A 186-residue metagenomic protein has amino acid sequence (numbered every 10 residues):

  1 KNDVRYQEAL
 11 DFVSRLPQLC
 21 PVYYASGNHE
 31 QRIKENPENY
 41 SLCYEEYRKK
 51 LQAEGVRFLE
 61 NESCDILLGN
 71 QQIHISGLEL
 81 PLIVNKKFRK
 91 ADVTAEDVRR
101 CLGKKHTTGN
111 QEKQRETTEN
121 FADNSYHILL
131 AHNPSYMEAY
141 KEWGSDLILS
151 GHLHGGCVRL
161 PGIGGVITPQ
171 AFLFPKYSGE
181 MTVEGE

Functional and structural regions predicted by a protein language model:
K1, P21-N28, L59-E62, I128-A131 (+1 more regions): Active-site neighborhood of phospho(di)ester-bond hydrolases with catalytic His/Asp-centered motifs
K1-R5, Q31-L42, V84-A91, G162-F174: Acidic/histidine-rich helix-loop elements that form or flank divalent-metal/phosphate-binding sites at the catalytic
K1-R57: Membrane-embedded segments
S14, N133-E186: Conserved beta-sheet core of the metallophosphoesterase superfamily
S26, E62, E79, G185-E186: Residues at the C-termini of beta-strands that transition into short coil/loop
K34-G55, L68-H127, M137-E138, W143: Binuclear metal-dependent hydrolase catalytic cores centered on His/Asp/Glu-rich metal-binding motifs
S63, G77, G179-M181: Conserved hydrophobic/aromatic beta-strand scaffold that supports enzyme active sites
L67-G69, E184-G185: Short strand-coil-strand connectors
